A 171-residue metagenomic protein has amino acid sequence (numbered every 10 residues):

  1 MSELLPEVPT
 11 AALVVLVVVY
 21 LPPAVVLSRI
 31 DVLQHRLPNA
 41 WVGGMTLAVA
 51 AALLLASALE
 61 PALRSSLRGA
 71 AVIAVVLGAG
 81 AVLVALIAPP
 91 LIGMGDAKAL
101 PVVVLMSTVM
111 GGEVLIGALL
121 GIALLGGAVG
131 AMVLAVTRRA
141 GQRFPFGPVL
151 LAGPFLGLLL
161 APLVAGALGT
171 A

Functional and structural regions predicted by a protein language model:
M1-A171: A membrane-topology feature that recognizes alpha-helical transmembrane segments and their immediate juxtamembrane
